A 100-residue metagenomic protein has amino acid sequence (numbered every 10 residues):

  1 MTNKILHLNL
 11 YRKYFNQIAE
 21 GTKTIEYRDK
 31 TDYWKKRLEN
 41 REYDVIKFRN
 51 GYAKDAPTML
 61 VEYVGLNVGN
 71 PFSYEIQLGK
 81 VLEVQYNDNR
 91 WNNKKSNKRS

Functional and structural regions predicted by a protein language model:
T2-S100: Structured alpha/beta reader/binder surfaces that contact nucleic acids or chromatin modification marks
